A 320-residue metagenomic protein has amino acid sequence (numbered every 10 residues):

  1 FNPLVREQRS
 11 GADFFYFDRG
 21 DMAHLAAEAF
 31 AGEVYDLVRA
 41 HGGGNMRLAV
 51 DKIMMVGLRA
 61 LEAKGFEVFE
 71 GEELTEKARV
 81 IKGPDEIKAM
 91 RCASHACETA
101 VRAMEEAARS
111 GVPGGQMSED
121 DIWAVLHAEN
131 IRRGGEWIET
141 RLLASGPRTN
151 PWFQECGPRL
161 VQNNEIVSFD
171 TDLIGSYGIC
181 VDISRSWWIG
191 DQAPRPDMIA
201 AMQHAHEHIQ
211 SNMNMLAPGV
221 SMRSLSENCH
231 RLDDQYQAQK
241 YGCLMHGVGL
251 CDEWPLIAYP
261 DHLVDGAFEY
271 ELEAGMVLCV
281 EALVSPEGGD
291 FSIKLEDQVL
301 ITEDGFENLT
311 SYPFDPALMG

Functional and structural regions predicted by a protein language model:
F1-G320: Active-site neighborhoods and metal-handling regions in enzymes and metal-associated proteins
